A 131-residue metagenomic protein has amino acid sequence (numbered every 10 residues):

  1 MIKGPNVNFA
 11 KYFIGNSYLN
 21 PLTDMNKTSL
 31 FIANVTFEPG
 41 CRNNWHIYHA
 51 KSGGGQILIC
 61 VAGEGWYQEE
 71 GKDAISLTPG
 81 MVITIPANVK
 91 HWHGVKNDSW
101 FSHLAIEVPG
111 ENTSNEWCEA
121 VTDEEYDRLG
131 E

Functional and structural regions predicted by a protein language model:
M1-F31, S114-E131: A short, N-terminal "cap"/entry segment at the start of jelly-roll beta-barrel domains of the cupin/DSBH fold
L19-N20, Y67, H103: Short hydrophobic/aromatic-rich beta-strand segments that constitute the beta-sheet cores of beta-sandwich/beta-barrel
N34-E38, H49-Y67, I106-V108: Short, conserved beta-strand element in jelly-roll/cupin
N44-H46, Y67-Q68, I85, K90-N97: Short beta-strand His + acidic residue motifs that chelate non-heme Fe in jelly-roll/DSBH and cupin folds
G71-N88: Short acidic-glycine-tyrosine-enriched beta hairpin
T84, D98-W117: A short hydrophobic beta-strand segment most commonly corresponding to one strand of the jelly-roll/cupin
